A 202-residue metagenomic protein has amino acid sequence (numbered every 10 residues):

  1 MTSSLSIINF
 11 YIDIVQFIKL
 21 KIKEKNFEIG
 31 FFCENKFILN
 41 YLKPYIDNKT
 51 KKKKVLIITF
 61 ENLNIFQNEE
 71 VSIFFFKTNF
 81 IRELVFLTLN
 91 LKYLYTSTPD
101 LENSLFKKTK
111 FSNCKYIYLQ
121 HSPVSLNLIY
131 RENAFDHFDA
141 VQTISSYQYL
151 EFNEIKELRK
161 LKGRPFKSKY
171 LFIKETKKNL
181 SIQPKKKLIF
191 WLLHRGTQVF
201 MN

Functional and structural regions predicted by a protein language model:
M1-N90: N-terminal pre-catalytic "stem/leader" segment of glycosyltransferase-like enzymes
N26-E28, K115, L188-I189: Residues that mark the start of a beta-strand
F31-K36, I58-N62, T96-D100, Q120 (+2 more regions): Structural motif
F37-K49, L171-N202: Conserved catalytic-core segment of nucleotide-activated headgroup transferases in glycan assembly
I38-L39, T96-F111: An aromatic- and histidine-rich active-site surface loop
I38-Y41, N62-N68, N103-S104, Y149-F152 (+2 more regions): Short, charged/polar "capping" segments at the starts of alpha-helices and the immediately preceding loops
V71, K77, Y93-S97, S112-E175: Active-site-proximal region of nucleotide-activated glycan assembly enzymes, centered on histidine/acidic-rich loops
L87-L89, F135, Q183: A short, aliphatic-rich alpha-helical micro-motif
